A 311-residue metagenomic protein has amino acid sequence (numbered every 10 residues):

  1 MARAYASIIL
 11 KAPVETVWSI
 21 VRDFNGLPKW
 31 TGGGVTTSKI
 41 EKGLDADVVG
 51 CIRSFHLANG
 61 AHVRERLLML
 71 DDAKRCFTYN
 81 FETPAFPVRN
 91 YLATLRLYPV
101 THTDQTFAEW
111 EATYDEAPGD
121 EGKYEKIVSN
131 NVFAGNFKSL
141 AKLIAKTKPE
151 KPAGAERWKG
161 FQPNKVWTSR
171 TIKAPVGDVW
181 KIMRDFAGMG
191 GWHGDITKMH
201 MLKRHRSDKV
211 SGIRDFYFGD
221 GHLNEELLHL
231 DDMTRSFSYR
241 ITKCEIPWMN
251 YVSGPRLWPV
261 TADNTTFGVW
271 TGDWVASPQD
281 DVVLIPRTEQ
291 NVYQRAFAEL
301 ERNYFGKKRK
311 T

Functional and structural regions predicted by a protein language model:
M1-D45, E150-R204: Hydrophobic ligand-binding cavity/cleft-lining segments
M1-S7, I52, H62, C76 (+8 more regions): Intrinsic-disorder/low-complexity, polar/charged segments enriched in Ser/Thr/Lys/Arg/Asp/Glu/Gln
A6-I8, R64-M69, L92-P99, N224-H229 (+1 more regions): Hydrophobic/aromatic beta-strand elements that line small-molecule binding cavities or substrate pockets in beta-rich
L10, A58, T101-T103, I172 (+2 more regions): A generic beta-sheet turn/junction motif
K29, S38-P87, K146, G190-G191 (+4 more regions): Glycine-rich portal/gate segments that line the openings of hydrophobic small-molecule binding cavities
N80-G135, T242-R295: Beta-strand/loop substructures that line and gate deep hydrophobic ligand-binding cavities in soluble
